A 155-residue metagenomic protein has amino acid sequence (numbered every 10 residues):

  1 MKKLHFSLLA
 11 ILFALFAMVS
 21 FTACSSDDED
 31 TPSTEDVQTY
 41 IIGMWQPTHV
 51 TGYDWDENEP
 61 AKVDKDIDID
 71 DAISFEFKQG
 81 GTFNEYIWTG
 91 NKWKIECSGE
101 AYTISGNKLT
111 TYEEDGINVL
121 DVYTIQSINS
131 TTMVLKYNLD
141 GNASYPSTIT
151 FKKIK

Functional and structural regions predicted by a protein language model:
M1-I11: Bacterial N-terminal signal peptides that target proteins for export
I11-L12, C24-S26: Membrane-embedded hydrophobic alpha-helical segments
L12-M18: Sec-dependent N-terminal signal peptides of Gram-positive bacterial secreted proteins and lipoproteins
V19-A23: C-terminal motif of bacterial Sec signal peptides marking the signal peptidase cleavage site
S25-S98, T103-K155: Lipid interaction determinants
